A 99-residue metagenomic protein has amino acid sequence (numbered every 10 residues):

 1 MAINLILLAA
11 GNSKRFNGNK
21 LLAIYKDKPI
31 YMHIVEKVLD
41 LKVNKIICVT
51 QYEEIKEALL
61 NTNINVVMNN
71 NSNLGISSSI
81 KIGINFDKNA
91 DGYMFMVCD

Functional and structural regions predicted by a protein language model:
M1-N17: N-terminal nucleotide-binding beta1-loop-alpha1 segment
L7, N19, Y31, I46 (+2 more regions): Residue-level signal for inorganic ion chemistry
L8-A10, Q51, C98: Cofactor-binding loop segments of dinucleotide-utilizing enzymes, especially the Rossmann-like FAD- and NAD(P)+-binding
R15, I24, F86: A short His-aromatic
N19-I24, V67-N69: Short glycine-enriched, charge-decorated loop/helix-capping segments at active-site entrances that position
L21-I34: Short catalytic helix/loop segments, enriched in acidic residues and glycine and frequently bearing histidine
M32-G92: Conserved N-terminal catalytic core of the sugar/cofactor nucleotidyltransferase
M94-M96: Short aromatic-hydrophobic micro-motifs that form the base-stacking/packing surface for donor nucleotide recognition
